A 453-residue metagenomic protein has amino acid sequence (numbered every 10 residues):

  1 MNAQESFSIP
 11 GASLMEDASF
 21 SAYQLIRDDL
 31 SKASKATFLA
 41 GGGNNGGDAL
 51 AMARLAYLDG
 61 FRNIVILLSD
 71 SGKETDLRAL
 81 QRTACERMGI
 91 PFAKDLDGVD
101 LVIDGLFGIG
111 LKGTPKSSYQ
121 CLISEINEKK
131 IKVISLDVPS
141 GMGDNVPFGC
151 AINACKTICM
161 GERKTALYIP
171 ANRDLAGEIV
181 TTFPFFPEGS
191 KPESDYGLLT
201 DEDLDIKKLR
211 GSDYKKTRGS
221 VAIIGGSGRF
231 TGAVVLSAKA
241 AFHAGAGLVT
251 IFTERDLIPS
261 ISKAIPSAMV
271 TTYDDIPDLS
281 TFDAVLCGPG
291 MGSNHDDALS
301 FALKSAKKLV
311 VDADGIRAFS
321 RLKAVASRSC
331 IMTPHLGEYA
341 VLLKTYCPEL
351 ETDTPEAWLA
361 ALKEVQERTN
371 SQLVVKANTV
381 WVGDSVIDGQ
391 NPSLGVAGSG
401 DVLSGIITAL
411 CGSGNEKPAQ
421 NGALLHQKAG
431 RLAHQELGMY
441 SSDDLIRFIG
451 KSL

Functional and structural regions predicted by a protein language model:
M1-V65, A79, K156, L167-V310 (+3 more regions): Small-residue (G/A/S/T)-rich helix-start motifs and N-terminal tracts that mark the onset
Y23-L106, T114-L136, K308, A324: Nucleotide and nucleotide-moiety/phosphate-recognizing core
L68, L96, G161, T272-D274: Short beta->alpha connector loops at strand-helix junctions that form conserved, small/polar/Pro-enriched
D70-K73, V138-S140, D256, G315: Short beta-alpha junction loops
S71, I109-G113, G143, S227-F230 (+2 more regions): Short strand->helix junction
D76, P139-I152, I316-S327: Glycine-rich, charge-decorated loop segments at or immediately adjacent to ligand/cofactor-binding or catalytic sites
D95-T114, V285-G290, N294-H295, E367: Glycine-rich phosphate-binding loop
D100-L101, L106-S194: Internal gly/pro-rich beta-alpha loop/helix module that stabilizes soluble enzyme cofactors or their anionic handles
